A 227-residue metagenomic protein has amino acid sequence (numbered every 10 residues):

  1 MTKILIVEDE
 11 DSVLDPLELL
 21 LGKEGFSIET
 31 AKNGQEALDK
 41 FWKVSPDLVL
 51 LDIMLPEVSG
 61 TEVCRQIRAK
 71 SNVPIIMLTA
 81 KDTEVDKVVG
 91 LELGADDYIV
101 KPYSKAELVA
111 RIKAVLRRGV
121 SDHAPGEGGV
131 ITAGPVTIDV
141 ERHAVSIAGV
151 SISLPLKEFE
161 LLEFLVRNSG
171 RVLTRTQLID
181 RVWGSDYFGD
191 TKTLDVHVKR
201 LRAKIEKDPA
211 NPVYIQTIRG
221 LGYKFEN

Functional and structural regions predicted by a protein language model:
M1-H123: N-terminal/domain-start alpha-helical segments
T2-K3, A114-V172, T176: Short, Lys/Arg-enriched segments at the junction into DNA-binding effector domains of transcriptional regulators
G25, S169, W183: Short glycine-rich hinge loops at helix-strand junctions in the catalytic core of two-component histidine kinases
A106, R171-V182: Short coil-to-helix segment of the ABC ATPase nucleotide-binding domain corresponding to the Q-loop/switch region
G128-V130, S153, V198, R202-N227: DNA-binding patch around the recognition helix
L161-L162, L178, L201, I205: DNA major-groove recognition helices of helix-turn-helix
D186-G189: Conserved micro-motifs of the catalytic ATP-binding
